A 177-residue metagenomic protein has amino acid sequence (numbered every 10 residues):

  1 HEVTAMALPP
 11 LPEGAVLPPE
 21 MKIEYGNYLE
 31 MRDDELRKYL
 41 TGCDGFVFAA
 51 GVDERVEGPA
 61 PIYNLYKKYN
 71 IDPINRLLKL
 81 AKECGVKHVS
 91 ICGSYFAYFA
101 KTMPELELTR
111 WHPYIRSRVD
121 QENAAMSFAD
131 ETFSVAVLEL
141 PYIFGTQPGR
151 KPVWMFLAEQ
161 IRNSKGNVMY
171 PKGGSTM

Functional and structural regions predicted by a protein language model:
H1: N-terminal Rossmann NAD(P)H-binding glycine-rich loop of SDR-like oxidoreductase domains
M6, A49-A50, V89-Y95, L138-L140: SDR active-site strand-loop-helix element
M21-D72, R76: NAD(P)H-binding glycine-rich loop region in Rossmannoid oxidoreductase-like domains and their noncatalytic homologs
D53-E54, Y95-T102, P141-F144: Active-site segment of SDR-like NAD(P)-dependent oxidoreductases
K67-I71, E107-A124, M155, S175-M177: Short-chain dehydrogenase/reductase
D72-R116, A136: Conserved Rossmann-fold NAD(P)-dependent oxidoreductase catalytic core, especially the SDR/UDP-sugar
A124-G149: Conserved beta-loop-beta element that borders a ligand/cofactor-binding pocket
E159-M177: A conserved pocket-lining segment of Rossmann-fold NAD(P)-dependent short-chain dehydrogenase/reductase
